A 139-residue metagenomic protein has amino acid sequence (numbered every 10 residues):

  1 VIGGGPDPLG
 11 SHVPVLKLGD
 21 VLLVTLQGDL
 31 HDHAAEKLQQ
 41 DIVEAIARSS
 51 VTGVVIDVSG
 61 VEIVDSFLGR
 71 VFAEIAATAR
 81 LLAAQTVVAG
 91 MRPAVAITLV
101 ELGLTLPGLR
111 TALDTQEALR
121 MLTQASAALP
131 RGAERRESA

Functional and structural regions predicted by a protein language model:
V1-G10, T123-A139: Intrinsically disordered or compositionally simple regulatory linkers and C-terminal tails in signal-transduction
G10, Q39-V43, V54-V55, A73: Extended, hydrophobic alpha-helical segments
S11-Q39: STAS-typified acidic loop motif
V21, G53-V55, R110: Hydrophobic "anchor" residues on beta-strands that sit immediately upstream of conserved functional sites
E36-Q40, R70, R120: Short, contiguous clusters of charged residues that form electrostatic/catalytic patches at enzyme active sites, used
E44-S50: Alpha/beta enzyme core
V51-T52, I56-T105: Amphipathic alpha-helical interaction surfaces in cytosolic regulatory modules
P107-A118: Short acidic-hydrophobic, aromatic-tinged amphipathic segments that line or gate anion-handling sites
